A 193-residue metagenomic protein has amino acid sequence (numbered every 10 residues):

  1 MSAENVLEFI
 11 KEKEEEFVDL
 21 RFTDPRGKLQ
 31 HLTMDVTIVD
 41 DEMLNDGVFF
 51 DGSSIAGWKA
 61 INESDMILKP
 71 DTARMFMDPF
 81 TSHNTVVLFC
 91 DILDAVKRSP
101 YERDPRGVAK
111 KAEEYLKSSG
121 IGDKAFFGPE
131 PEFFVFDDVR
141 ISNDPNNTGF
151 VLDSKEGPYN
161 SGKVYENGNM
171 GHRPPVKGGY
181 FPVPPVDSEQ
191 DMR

Functional and structural regions predicted by a protein language model:
M1-V18, F22-R193: Glycine-rich, acidic/polar active-site loops that bind/position phosphate-bearing ligands
